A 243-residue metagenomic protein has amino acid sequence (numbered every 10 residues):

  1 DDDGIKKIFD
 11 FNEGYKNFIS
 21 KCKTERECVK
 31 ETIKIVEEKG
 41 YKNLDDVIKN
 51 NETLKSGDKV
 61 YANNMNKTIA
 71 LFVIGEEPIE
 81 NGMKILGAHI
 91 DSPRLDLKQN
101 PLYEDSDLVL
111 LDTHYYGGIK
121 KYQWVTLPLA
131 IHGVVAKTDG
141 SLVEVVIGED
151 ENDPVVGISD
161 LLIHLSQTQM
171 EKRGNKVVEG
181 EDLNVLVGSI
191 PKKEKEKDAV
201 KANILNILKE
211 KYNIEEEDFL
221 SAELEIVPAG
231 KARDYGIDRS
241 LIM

Functional and structural regions predicted by a protein language model:
D1-M243: N-terminal hydrophobic/helix-forming segments and targeting peptides
